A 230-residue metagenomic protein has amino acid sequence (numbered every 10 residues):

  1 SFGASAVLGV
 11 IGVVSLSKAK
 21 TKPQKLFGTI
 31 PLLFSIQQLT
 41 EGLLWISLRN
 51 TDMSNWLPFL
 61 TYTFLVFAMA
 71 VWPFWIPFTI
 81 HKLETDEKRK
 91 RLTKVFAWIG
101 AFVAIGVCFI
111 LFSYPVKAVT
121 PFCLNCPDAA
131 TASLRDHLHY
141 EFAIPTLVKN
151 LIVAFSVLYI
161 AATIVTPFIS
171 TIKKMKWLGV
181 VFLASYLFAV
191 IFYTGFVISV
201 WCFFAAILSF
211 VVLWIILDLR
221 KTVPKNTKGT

Functional and structural regions predicted by a protein language model:
S1-V10: Hydrophobic transmembrane alpha-helical segments in integral membrane proteins
V10-L16, L48-R49, M53-W56, Y62-G100 (+1 more regions): Internal transmembrane alpha-helix with an interfacial aromatic "cap," most often the third helix
L16-G28, H81-V95, F168-M175, T222-V223: Membrane-interface helix-boundary motifs at transmembrane edges
I30-S47, V71-P73: A generic, lipid-embedded transmembrane alpha helix
L33-T40, F102-F109, V181-T194: Aromatic-anchored segments of alpha-helical transmembrane domains
W45-T51, I110-K117, A189-F196: Juxtamembrane "helix-exit" motif on the non-cytosolic side of transmembrane helices
A70, I80-A161: Membrane-proximal helix-loop-helix units in multi-pass membrane proteins
F168-T230: C-terminal transmembrane-bundle signature of multipass membrane proteins, characterized by strong activation on
